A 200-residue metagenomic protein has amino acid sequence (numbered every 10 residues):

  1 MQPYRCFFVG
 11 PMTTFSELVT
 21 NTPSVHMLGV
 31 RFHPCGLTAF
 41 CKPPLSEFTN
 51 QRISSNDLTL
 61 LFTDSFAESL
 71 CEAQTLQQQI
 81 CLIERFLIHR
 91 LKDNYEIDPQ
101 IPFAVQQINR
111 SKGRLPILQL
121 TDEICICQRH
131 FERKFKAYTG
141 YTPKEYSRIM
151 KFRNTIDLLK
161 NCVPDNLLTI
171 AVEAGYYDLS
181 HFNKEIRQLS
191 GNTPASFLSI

Functional and structural regions predicted by a protein language model:
M1-K112, P116-L118, E123-Q128, T142 (+4 more regions): Alpha-helical bundle regulatory/interaction domains
H130-T139, S147-K151: Catalytic DNA-binding helix-loop module of base-excision-repair DNA glycosylases/AP lyases
F135, S147, E185-I186, L198: DNA major-groove recognition helix of helix-turn-helix
A137, N154-N161, V172, Q188: Short basic/hydrophobic patches in alpha-helices and adjacent helix-turn junctions that form amphipathic surface motifs
A137-Y141, E185-T193: A secondary-structure capping/hinge motif
S147-D157, S196-I200: Short, basic, alpha-helical segments at the C-terminal edge of helix-turn-helix-like DNA-binding modules
